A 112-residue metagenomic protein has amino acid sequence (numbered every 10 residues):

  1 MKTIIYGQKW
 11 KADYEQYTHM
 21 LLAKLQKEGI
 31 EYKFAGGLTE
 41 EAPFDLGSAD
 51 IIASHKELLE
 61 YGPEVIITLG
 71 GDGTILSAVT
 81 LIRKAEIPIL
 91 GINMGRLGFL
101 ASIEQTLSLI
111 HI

Functional and structural regions predicted by a protein language model:
M1-T3: Extreme N-terminal starter segment of soluble prokaryotic enzymes
W10, D72-T74, L97: Short glycine-rich anion-binding loops that position phosphate/pyrophosphate groups of nucleotides and phosphorylated
Y14, G73-A78: Short glycine/serine/threonine-rich phosphate/pyrophosphate-binding segments that cradle anionic phosphate groups
M20-I30: A short, Lys/Arg-enriched amphipathic alpha-helix followed by its capping loop at the start of a domain
E31-G37: Short internal beta-strands
G37-I52: N-terminal beta-loop-helix "entrance" segment that forms/cooperates in small-molecule cofactor or anionic ligand
D50-P63: Short acidic low-complexity segments
I110-I112: Conserved small/polar residues in nucleotide/adenosyl-binding loops
